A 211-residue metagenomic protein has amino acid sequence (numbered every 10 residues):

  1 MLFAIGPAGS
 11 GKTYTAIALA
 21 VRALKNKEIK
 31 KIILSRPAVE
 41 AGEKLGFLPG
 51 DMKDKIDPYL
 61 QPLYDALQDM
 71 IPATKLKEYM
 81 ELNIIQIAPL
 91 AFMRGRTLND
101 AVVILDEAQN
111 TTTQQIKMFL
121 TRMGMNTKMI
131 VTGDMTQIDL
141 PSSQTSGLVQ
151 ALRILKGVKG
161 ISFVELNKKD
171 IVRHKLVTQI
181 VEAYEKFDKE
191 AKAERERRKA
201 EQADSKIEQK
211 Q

Functional and structural regions predicted by a protein language model:
M1-L105, Q109-E208: Conserved helicase motor core of SF1/SF2 NTP-dependent helicases
Q211: Basic Arg/Gly/Lys-rich low-complexity intrinsically disordered segments
